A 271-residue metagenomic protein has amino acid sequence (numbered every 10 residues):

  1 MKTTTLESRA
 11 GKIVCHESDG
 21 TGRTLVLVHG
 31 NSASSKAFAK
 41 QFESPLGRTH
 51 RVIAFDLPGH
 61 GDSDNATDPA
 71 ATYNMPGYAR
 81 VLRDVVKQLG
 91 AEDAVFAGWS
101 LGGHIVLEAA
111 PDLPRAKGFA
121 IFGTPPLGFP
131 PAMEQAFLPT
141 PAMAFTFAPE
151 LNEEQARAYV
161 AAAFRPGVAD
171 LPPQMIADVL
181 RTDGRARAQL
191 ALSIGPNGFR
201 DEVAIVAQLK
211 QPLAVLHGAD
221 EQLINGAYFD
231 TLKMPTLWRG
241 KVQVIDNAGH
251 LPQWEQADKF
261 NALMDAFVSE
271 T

Functional and structural regions predicted by a protein language model:
M1-L27, G47-R51, A91-E92, D265-T271: Alpha/beta-hydrolase fold catalytic core
R9, A54-A97, L101, A262: Active-site loop/oxyanion-hole signature of alpha/beta-hydrolase fold enzymes
V14-N65: Conserved HGGG/HGGXW glycine-rich cap/lid loop of the alpha/beta-hydrolase fold
L27-G30, S100, G218: Glycine-rich His-Gly loop
S35-K40, D62-N65, H104, P130 (+2 more regions): Short N-terminal helix/helix-N-cap motif within the alpha/beta-hydrolase-1
P45, K210-A248, W254, K259: Conserved loop-alpha-helix segment in the C-terminal half of the alpha/beta-hydrolase fold that carries the catalytic
E108-P111, R115-E150: Flexible "cap/lid" loop of the alpha/beta hydrolase fold
P130-Q135, P149-A207: Conserved alpha/beta-hydrolase catalytic His-Asp/Glu region
